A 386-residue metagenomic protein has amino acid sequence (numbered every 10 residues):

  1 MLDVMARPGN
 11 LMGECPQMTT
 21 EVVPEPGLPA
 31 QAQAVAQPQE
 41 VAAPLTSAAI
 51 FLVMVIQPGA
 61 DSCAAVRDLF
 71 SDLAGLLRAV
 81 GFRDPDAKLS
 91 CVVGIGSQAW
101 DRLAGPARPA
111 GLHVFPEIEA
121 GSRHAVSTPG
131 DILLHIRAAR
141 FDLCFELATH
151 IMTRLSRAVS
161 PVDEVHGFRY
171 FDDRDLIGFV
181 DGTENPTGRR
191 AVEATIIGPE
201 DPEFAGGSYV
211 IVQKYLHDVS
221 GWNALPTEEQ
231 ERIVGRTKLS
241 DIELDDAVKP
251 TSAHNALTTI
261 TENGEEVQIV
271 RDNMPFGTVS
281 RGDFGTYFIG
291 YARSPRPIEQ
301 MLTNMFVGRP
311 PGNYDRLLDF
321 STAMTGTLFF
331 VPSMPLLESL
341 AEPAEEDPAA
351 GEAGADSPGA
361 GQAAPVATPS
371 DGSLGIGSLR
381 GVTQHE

Functional and structural regions predicted by a protein language model:
D3-E14: Short, positively charged and aromatic/hydrophobic N-terminal segments
C15-I376, G381-H385: Long, histidine/aromatic-enriched segments associated with O2/redox biology
